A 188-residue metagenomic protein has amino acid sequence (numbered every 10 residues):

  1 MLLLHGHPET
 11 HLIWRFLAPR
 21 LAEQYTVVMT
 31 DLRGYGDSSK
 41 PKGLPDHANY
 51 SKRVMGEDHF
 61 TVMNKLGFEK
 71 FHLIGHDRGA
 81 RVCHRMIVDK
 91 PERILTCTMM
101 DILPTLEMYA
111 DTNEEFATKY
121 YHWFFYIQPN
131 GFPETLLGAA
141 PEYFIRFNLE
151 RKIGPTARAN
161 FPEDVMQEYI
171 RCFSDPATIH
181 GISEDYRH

Functional and structural regions predicted by a protein language model:
M1-P41, V62: Conserved HGGG/HGGXW glycine-rich cap/lid loop of the alpha/beta-hydrolase fold
V28, Y35-I74, R78-H188: Flexible "cap/lid" subdomain of the alpha/beta-hydrolase fold that forms the substrate-access gate
